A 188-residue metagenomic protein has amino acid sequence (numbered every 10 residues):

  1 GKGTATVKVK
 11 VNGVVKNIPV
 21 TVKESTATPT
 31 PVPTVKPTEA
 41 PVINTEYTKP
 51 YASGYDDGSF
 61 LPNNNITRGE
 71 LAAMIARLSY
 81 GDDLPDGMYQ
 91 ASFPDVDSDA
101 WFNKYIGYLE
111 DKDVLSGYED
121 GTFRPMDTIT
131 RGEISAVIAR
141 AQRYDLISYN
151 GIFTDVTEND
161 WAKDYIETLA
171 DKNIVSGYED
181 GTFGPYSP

Functional and structural regions predicted by a protein language model:
G1-T30: Extracytoplasmic soluble-region selector
S25-G69, I75-K104, D111-G132, R140-D164 (+2 more regions): Feature responds to low-complexity, polar/acidic, surface-exposed segments characteristic of secreted/exported proteins
